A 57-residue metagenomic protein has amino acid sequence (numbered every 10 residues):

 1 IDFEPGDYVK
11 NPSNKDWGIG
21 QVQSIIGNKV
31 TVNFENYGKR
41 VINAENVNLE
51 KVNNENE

Functional and structural regions predicted by a protein language model:
E4-E57: Basic/aromatic-rich interaction segments and small domains that mediate binding to polyanionic partners
